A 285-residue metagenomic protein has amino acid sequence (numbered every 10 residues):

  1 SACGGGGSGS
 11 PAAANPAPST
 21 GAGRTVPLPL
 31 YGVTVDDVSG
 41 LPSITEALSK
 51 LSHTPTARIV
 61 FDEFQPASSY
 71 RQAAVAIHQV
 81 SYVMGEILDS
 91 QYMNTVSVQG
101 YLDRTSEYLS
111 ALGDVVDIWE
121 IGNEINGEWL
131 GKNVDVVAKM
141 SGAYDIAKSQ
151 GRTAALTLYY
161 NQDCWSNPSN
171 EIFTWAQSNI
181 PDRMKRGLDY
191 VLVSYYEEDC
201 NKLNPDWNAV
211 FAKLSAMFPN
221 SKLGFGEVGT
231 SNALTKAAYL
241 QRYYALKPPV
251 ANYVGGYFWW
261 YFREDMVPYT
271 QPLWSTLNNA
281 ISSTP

Functional and structural regions predicted by a protein language model:
S1-A2: C-terminal motif of bacterial Sec signal peptides marking the signal peptidase cleavage site
G6-A17: Bacterial Sec signal peptide processing site at the extreme N-terminus
P18-E128, Y196, T230, F258-W259: N-terminal substrate-binding region of glycoside hydrolase catalytic domains
Y31, V116-W119, S221-P285: Substrate-binding cleft of secreted/luminal carbohydrate-active enzymes
S39-A47, F64-V75, G100-Y108, Q162-R183 (+2 more regions): Alpha-helical scaffolding within the catalytic cores of extracellular/periplasmic polymer-degrading hydrolases
A73-H78, V136, M140-A155, Y159-Y160 (+1 more regions): Surface-exposed amphipathic alpha-helices with a cationic face
H78, N94-I121, G131-S149, P168-L188 (+1 more regions): An active-site-proximal structural segment forming one wall of the substrate-binding cleft that immediately precedes
G85-I87, D117, N123, L158-Y160 (+3 more regions): Aromatic- and acid-rich polysaccharide-binding/catalytic face of secreted or lumenal carbohydrate-active enzymes
